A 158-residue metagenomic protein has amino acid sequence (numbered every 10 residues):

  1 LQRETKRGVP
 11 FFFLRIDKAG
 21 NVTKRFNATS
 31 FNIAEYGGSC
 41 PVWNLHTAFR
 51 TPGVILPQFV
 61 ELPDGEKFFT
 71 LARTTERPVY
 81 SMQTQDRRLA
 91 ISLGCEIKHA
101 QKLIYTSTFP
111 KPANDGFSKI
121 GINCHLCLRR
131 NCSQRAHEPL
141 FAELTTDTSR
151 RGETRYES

Functional and structural regions predicted by a protein language model:
L1-S158: Active-site hotspot residues in diverse enzymes, especially metal/ion-binding acidic/histidine motifs
